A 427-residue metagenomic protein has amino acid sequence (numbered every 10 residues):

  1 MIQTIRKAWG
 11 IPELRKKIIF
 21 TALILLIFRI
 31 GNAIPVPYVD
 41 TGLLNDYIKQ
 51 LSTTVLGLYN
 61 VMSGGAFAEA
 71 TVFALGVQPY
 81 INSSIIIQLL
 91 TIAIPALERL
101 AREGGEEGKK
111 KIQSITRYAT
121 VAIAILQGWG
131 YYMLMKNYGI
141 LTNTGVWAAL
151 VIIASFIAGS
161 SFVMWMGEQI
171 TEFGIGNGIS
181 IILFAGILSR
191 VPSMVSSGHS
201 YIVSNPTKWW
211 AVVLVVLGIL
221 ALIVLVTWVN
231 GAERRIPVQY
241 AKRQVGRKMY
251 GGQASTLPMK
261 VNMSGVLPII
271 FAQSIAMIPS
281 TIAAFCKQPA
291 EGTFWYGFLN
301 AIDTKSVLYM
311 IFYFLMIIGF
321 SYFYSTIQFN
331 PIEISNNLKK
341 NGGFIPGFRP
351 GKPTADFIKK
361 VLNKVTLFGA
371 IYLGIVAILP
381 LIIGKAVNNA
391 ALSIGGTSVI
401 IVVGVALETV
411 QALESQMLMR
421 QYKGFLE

Functional and structural regions predicted by a protein language model:
M1-E427: N-terminal cationic and glycine-rich segments that engage phosphates or anionic surfaces
